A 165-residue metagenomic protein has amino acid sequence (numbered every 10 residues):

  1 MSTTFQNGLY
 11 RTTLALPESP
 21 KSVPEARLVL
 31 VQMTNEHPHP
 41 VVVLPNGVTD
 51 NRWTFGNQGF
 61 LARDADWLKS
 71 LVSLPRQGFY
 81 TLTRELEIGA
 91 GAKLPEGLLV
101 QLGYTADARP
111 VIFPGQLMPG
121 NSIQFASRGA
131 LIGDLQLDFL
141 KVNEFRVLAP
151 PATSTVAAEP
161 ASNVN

Functional and structural regions predicted by a protein language model:
M1-L16, V31, S154-N165: Low-complexity, Gly/Pro
M1-N7, K69-G78: N-terminal helix-cap/turn-to-beta initiation motif at the start of protein domains
N7-L14, R76-E85: Extracellular/lumenal glycan-associated surfaces
L9-F55, G89-L131: Basic/aromatic-rich interaction segments and small domains that mediate binding to polyanionic partners
T12, L30, D66-S70, L82 (+2 more regions): A structural signal for short, hydrophobic beta-strand segments that form beta-sheets in beta-rich/all-beta domains
K21-S22, Q58-L61, F79-T81: A short linear-motif detector with a strong N-terminal bias
V42-P75, F113-N165: Intrinsically disordered, low-complexity, charged/polar segments
V72, E85, G89: Short, surface-exposed polybasic-aromatic patches that bind anionic ligands, especially phosphate groups
